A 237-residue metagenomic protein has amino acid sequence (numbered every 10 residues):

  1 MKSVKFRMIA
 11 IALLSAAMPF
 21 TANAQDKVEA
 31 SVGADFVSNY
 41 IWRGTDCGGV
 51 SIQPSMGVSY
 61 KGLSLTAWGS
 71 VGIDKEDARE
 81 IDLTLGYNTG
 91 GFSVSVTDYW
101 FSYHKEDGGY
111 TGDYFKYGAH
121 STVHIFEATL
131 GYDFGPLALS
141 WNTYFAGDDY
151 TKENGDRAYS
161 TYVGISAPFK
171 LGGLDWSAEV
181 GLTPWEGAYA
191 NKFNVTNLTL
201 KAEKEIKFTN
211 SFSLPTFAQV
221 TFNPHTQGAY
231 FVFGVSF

Functional and structural regions predicted by a protein language model:
M1-E29: Cleavable N-terminal export/targeting peptides
N23-E29, P168-S177, E205-T216: Short loop/turn motifs that connect adjacent beta-strands in outer-membrane beta-barrel proteins
D26-V28, G48-I52, S59, D77-I81 (+5 more regions): Residues that define the transmembrane beta-barrel architecture of outer-membrane proteins
V32-Y40, L63-I73, V94-S102, D113 (+3 more regions): Transmembrane beta-strand segments that form the barrel wall of outer-membrane beta-barrel proteins
A34-F36, P54-Y60, L83-Y87, A128-Y132 (+4 more regions): Residues on the lipid-exposed face of transmembrane beta-strands in outer-membrane beta-barrel proteins
G48-V96, L137, T161, A167-W176: Glycine- and aromatic-enriched membrane insertion/assembly motifs of diderm outer-membrane and organelle channel
D113-W185: Detector for outer-membrane/organellar transmembrane beta-barrel domains, recognizing the amphipathic beta-strand
L182, Y189-F237: Predominantly the C-terminal beta-signal and adjacent terminal strand-loop region of outer-membrane beta-barrel
